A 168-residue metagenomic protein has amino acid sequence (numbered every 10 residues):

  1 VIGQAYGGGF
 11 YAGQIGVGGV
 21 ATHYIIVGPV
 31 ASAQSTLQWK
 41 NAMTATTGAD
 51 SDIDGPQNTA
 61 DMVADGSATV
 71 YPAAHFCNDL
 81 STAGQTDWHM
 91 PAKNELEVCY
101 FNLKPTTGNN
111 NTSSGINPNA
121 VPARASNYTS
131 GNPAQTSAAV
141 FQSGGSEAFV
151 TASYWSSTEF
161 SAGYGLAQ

Functional and structural regions predicted by a protein language model:
V1-Q85, N102-P105: Short, compositionally biased
G66, A74-D87, K93-Q168: An exposed tryptophan-centered "aromatic clamp" motif
